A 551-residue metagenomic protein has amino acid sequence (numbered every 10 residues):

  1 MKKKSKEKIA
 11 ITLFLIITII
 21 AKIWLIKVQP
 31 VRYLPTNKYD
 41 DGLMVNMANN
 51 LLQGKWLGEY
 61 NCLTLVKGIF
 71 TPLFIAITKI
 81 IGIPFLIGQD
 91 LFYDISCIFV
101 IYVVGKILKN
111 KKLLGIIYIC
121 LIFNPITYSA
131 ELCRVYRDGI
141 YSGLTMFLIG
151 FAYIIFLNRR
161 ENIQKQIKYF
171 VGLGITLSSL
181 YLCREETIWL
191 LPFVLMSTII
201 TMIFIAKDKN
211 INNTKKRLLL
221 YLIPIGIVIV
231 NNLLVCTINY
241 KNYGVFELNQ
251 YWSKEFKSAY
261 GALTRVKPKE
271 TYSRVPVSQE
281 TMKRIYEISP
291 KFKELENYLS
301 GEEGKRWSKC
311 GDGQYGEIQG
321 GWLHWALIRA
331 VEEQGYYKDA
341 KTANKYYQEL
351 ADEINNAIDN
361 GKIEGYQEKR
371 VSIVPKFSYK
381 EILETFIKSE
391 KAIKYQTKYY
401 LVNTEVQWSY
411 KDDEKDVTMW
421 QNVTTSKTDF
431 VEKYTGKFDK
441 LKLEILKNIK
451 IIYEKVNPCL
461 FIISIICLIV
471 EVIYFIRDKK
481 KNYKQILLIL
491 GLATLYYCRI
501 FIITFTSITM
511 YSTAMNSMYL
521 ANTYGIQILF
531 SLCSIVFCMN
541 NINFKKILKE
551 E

Functional and structural regions predicted by a protein language model:
M1-I26, K216-L220, I476-I489, C538 (+1 more regions): Start-transfer (signal-anchor) and selected internal transmembrane alpha helices of multi-pass inner/ER membrane
K6-N37, F123-N124, I227-T237, Y496-I500: Transmembrane signal-anchor helices characteristic of membrane glycosylation enzymes that use polyprenol
I26, I69-P72, G82-L86, I119-L144 (+2 more regions): Aromatic- and kink-enriched transmembrane "portal" helix at the membrane-lumen/periplasm boundary that abuts
Q29-M47, W56-F74, I80: Extracytoplasmic catalytic/substrate-binding loops of multi-pass membrane glycan-assembly enzymes
L34-Y39, L43-M44, P224, V228-Y379: Juxtamembrane membrane-water interface segments immediately following transmembrane helices in multi-pass
I81-Q89, K345-A493: Membrane-interface anchor segments at the N-terminal boundary of transmembrane helices in multi-pass membrane enzymes
F85-N110, L114, G143, F147 (+1 more regions): Transmembrane-helix motifs of polytopic, lipid-linked glycan transferases
Y169-R184, V228-I229, V235: Membrane-interface alpha helices of multi-pass inner-membrane proteins
